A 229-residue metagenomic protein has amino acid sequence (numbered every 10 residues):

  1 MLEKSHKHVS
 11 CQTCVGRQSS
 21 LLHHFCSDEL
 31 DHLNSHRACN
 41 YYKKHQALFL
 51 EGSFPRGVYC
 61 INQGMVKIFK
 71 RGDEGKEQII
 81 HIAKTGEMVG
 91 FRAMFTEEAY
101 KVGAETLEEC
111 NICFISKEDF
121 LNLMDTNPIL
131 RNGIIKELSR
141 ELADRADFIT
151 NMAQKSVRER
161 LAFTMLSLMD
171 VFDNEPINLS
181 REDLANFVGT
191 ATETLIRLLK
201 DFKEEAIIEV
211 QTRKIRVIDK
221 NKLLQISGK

Functional and structural regions predicted by a protein language model:
M1-K43, M88-V89, A93-M94: Cyclic nucleotide-binding regulatory module and flanking cytosolic helices
M1-S10, R92, E137, R160 (+2 more regions): Long cytosolic regulatory regions associated with cyclic-nucleotide signaling
L21, Q46-E108: Cyclic nucleotide-binding regulatory domains
L30, H81-K136, A143: Cyclic-nucleotide recognition modules
L107, D125-T192: Polybasic "coupling" helices that flank or enter modular domains
V157, L166-K229: Phosphate-/nucleic-acid-contacting segments
